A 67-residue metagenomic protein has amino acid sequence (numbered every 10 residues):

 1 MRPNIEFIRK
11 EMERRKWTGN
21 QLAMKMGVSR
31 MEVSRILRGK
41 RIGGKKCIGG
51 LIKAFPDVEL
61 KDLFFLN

Functional and structural regions predicted by a protein language model:
M1-W17, Q21, K25, K61: A short, Lys/Arg-rich alpha-helix, primarily the initiator
G19, R30, I48: Helix-turn-helix DNA-binding elements, focusing on the entry/boundary residues of the two helices that contact DNA
K25, A54-F55: Alpha-helical structural context
V28-I42: Recognition helix of helix-turn-helix/homeodomain-like DNA-binding domains that insert into the DNA major groove
K40-K53: Short, basic-rich loop-to-helix N-cap that marks the start of a DNA-contacting helix
P56-N67: Short C-terminal boundary/hinge segments that cap the last helix of small helical domains
